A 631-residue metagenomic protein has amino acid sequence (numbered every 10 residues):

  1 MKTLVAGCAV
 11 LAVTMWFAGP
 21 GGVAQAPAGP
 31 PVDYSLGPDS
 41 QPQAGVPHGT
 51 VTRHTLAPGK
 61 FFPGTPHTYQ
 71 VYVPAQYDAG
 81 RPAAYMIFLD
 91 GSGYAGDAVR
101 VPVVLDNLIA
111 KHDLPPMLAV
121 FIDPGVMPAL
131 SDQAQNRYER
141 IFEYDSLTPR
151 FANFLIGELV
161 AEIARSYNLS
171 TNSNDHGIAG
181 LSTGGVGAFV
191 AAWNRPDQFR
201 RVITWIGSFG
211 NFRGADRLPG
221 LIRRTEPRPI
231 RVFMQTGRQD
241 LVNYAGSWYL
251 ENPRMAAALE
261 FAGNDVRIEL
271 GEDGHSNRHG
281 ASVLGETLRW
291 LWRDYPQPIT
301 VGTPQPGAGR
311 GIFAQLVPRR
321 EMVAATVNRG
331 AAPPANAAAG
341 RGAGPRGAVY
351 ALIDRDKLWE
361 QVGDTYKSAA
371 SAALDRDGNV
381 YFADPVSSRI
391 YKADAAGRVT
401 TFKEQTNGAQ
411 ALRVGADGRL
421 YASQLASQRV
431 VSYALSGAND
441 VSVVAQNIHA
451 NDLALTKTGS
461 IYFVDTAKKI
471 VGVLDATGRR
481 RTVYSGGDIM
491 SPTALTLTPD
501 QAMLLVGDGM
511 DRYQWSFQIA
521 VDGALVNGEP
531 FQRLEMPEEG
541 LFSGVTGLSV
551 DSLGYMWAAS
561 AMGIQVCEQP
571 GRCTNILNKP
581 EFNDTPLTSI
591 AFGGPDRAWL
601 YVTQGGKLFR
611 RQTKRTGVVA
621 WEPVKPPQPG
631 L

Functional and structural regions predicted by a protein language model:
G7-A18: Bacterial N-terminal signal peptides
Q25-A324: Non-catalytic cap/lid and distal C-terminal segments of serine-dependent acyl enzymes
V327, P333-L358, W621: Blade/loop signatures of beta-propeller domains
G342-G347, W359-S388: Beta-strand-rich domains and repeat architectures in extracellular enzymes and scaffolds, especially beta-propellers
L358-D364, R398-K403, N439-A445, R479-G486 (+2 more regions): A short beta-strand motif characteristic of beta-propeller blades
D364-N379, Q405-Q424, Q428-R429, A445-F463 (+6 more regions): Beta-rich, blade/repeat-based domains predominating in secreted/periplasmic proteins but also intracellular
F517-A524, T613-V619: Short loop/turn segments immediately following beta-strands, especially the blade-tip and inter-blade linker loops
T588-L631: Blade-level signature of beta-propeller repeat domains, shared across WD40, Kelch, NHL, RCC1 and BNR/Asp-box propellers
